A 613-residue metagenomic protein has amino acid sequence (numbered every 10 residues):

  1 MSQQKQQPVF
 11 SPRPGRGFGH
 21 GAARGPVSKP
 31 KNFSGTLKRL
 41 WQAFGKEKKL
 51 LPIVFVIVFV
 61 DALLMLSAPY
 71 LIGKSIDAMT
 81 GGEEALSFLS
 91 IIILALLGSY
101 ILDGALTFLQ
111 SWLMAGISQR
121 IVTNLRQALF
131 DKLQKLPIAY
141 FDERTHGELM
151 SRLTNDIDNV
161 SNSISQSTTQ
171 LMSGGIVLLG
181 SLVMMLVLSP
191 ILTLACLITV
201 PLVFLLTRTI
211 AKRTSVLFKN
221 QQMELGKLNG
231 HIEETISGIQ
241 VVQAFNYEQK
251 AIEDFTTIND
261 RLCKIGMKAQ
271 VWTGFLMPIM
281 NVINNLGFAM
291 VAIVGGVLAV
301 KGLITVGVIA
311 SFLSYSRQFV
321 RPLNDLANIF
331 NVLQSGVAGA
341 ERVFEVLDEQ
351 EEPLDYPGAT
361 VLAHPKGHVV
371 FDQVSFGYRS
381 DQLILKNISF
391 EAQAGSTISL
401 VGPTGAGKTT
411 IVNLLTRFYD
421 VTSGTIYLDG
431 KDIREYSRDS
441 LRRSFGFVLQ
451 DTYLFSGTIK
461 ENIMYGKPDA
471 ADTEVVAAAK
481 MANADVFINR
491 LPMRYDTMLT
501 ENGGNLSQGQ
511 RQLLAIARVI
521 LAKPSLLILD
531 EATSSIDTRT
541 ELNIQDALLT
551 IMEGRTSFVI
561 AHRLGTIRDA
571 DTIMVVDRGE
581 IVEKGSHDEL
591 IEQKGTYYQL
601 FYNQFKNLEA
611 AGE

Functional and structural regions predicted by a protein language model:
G21-S28, Q119, Q127-S151, N155-I157 (+7 more regions): Short intracellular "coupling" helices and adjacent cytoplasmic loop segments at the cytosolic face of multi-pass
T36, F44, I76, M114-A115 (+2 more regions): Juxtamembrane loop-to-helix connectors within ABC transporter transmembrane domains
K46, L50-V60, S99, Q166-N220 (+2 more regions): Transmembrane helices of ABC transporter permease
K46-K49, I138-A139, I157-I164, T168 (+7 more regions): An intracellular "coupling" helix at the cytosolic face of ABC transporter transmembrane type-1 domains
L51-L106, L113, V187-I191, A289 (+1 more regions): Transmembrane helix-loop-helix hairpins at lipid-water interfaces of multipass membrane proteins, especially the type-1
A95-D103, T107, V200-T207, T273-G287 (+1 more regions): Hydrophobic alpha-helical segments in the permease module
A115, E224, Y247, V271 (+2 more regions): Cytosolic ends of transmembrane helices, especially the final helix of ABC transmembrane type-1 domains
D355-Y356, L362-E613: ABC-type nucleotide-binding domain
